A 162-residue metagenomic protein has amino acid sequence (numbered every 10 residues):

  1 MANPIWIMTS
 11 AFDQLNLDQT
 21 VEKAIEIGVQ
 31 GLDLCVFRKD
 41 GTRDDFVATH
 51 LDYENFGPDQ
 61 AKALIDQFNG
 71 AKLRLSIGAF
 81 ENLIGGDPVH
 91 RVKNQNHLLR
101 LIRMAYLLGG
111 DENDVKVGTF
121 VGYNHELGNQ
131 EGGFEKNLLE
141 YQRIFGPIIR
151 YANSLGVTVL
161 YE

Functional and structural regions predicted by a protein language model:
M1-N16: Boundary/entry segment of secreted carbohydrate-active catalytic domains
A2-P4, V47, S154-L160: Short, surface-exposed connector motifs at secondary-structure boundaries
P4-I7, A48-H50, G85-D87, G132-F134: A short, structure-level motif marking secondary-structure boundaries and short turns
I7-A11, L34-V36, I77-E81, T119-Y123 (+1 more regions): A cross-domain feature marking catalytic cores of carbohydrate-active enzymes and several ubiquitous metabolic/repair
D18-D40, M104-E112: Catalytic domains of carbohydrate-active enzymes, especially glycoside hydrolases
Q19, K62-R74, L83-E162: Active-site acidic/histidine proton-transfer and metal-coordination neighborhood in alpha/beta enzyme cores
A24, H50-D52, N94-Q95: Short, hinge-like loop/turn segments at secondary-structure boundaries
D33-I65, V121-G128: Glycine-rich, proline-tolerant flexible connector loops at the mouths of alpha/beta enzymes
